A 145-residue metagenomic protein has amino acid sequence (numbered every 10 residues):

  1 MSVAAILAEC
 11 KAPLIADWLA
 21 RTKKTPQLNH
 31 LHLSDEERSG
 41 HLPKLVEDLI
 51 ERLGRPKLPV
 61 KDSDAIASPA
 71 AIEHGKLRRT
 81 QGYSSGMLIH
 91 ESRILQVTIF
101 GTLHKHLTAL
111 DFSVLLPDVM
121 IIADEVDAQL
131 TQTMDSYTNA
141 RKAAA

Functional and structural regions predicted by a protein language model:
M1-D17, R21, T25-E36: N-terminal intrinsically disordered, cationic/polar leader segments that include organellar targeting peptides
S2-A8, A16, K61-A145: Long, amphipathic alpha-helical coupling/dimerization segments that relay conformational signals between
L14-W18, E37, H41-L49, M87 (+2 more regions): Residue-level detector of well-ordered alpha-helical segments, enriched for hydrophobic/aromatic packing positions
A20, K24-L31, E51, R55-D62 (+3 more regions): Intrinsically disordered or highly flexible coil/loop and linker segments, enriched in small and charged/polar residues
R21, D48, R52, I121 (+1 more regions): Short acidic/histidine-centered micro-motifs embedded in hydrophobic/aromatic stretches that mark compact functional
L28-G75: Hydrophobic transmembrane alpha-helices and their membrane-interface boundaries in multi-pass, membrane-anchored
